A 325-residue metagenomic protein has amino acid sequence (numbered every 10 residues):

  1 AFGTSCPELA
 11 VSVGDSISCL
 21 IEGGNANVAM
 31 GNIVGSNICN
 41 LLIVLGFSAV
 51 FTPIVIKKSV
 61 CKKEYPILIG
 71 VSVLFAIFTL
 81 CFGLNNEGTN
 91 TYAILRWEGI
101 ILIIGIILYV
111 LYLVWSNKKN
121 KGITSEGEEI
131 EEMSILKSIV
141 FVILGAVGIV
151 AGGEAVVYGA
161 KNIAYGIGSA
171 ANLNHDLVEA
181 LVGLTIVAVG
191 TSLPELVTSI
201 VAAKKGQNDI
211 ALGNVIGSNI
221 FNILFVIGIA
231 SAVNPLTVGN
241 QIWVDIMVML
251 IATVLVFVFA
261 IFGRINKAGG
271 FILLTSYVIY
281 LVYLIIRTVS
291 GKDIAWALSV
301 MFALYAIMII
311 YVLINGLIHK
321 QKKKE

Functional and structural regions predicted by a protein language model:
A1-E325: Hydrophobic alpha-helical segments, chiefly the membrane-spanning helices and signal/signal-anchor peptides
